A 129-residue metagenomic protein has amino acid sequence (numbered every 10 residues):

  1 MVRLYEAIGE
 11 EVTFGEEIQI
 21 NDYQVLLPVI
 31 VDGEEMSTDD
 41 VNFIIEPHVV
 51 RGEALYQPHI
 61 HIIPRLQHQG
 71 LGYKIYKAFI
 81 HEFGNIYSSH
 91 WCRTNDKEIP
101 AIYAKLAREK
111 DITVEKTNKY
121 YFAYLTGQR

Functional and structural regions predicted by a protein language model:
A7-E10, E16-I44: Conserved beta-hairpin
L27-P28, D39-V41, K74, F79 (+1 more regions): Preference for well-ordered, secondary-structure-rich cores of eukaryotic proteins
T38, S88-K119: Conserved active-site alpha-helix within GNAT-family acetyltransferase domains
F43-G52: Short alpha-helix boundary/capping and kink motifs at helix termini
G52-P64: Conserved acetyl-CoA binding element of GNAT-fold acetyltransferases
I62, H68-H81: Conserved acetyl-CoA-binding loop-helix of GNAT-fold acetyltransferases
E115-R129: C-terminal "cap" of GNAT-fold acetyltransferases
